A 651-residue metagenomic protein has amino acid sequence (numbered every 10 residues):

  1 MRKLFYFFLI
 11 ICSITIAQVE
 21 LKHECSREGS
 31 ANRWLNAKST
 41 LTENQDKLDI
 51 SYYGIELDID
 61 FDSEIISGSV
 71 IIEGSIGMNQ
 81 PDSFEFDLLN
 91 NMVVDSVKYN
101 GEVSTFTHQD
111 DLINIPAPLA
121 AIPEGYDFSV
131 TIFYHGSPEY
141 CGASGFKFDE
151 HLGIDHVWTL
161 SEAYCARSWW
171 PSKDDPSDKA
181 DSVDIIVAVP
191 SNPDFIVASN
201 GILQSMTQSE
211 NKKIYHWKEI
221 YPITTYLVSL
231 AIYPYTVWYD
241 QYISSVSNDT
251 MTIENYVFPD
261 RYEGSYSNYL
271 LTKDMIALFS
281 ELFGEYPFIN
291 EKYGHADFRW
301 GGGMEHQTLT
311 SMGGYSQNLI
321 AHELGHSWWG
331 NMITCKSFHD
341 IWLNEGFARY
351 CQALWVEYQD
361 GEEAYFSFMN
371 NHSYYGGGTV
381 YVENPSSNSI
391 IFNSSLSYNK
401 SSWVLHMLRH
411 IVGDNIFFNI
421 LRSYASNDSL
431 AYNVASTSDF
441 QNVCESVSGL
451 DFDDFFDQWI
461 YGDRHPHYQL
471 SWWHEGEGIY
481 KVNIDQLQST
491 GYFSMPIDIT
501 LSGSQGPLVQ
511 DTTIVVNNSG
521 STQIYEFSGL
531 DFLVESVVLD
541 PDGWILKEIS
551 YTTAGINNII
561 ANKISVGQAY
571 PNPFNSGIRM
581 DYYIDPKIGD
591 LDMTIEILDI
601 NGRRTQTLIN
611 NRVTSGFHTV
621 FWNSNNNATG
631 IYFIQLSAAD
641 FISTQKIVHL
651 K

Functional and structural regions predicted by a protein language model:
Q18-S67, D453-D454, Q458: N-terminal, polar/Ser/Thr-rich
E20-L21, S83-F84, L89-H151, E526-D531 (+1 more regions): A surface-exposed beta-strand-loop module
Q45, F133-V183, G543-I556, I560: Glycine/proline-rich low-complexity spacer/linker segments in large multi-domain proteins
G68, S161-E162, K173-A321, Y350: Hydrophobic helix-coil surface modules that form long, contiguous segments used for peptide/substrate interaction
T308-F366: Zinc-dependent metallopeptidase catalytic helix centered on the HExxH motif and its immediate flanking segment
E345-I411, D428-A431: Acidic/His/Gly-enriched intrinsically disordered linker/tail segments that often contain short helix/coil "MoRF-like"
S394-V482: Amphipathic alpha-helical substructures
I559-Y570, F574-K651: C-terminal outer-membrane/trafficking sorting elements
